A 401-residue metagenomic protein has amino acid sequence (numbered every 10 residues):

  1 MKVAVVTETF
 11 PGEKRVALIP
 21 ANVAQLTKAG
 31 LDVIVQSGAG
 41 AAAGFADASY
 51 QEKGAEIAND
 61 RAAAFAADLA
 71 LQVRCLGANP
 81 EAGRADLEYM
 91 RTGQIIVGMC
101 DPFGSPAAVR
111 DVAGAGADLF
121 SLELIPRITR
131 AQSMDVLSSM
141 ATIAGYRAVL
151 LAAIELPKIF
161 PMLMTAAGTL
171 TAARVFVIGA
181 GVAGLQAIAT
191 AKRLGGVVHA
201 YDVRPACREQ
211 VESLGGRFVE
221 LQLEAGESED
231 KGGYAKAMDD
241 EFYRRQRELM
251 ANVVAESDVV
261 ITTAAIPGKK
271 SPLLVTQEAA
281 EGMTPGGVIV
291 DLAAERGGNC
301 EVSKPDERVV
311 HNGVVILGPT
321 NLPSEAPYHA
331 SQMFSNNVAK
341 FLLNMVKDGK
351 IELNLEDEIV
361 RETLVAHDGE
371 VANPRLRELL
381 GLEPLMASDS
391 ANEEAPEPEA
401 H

Functional and structural regions predicted by a protein language model:
K2, E8, L76-R174: Glycine/serine-rich phosphate-binding loop and adjoining beta1-alpha1 elements at the start of nucleotide-handling
K2-D111, A115: An N-terminal-biased, well-structured beta-alpha scaffold segment characteristic of Rossmann-like dinucleotide-binding
V6-A42, P161-V253: Glycine-rich phosphate/diphosphate-binding loop of Rossmann-like nucleotide-binding domains
V23, D47, V109, V149 (+3 more regions): Generic hydrophobic/aromatic pocket-lining and core-packing "Φ" positions
G54-D68, L76, S228-V260, A264-Q277 (+2 more regions): A structured beta-alpha segment of the ubiquitous adenosine-cofactor-binding alpha/beta core
P102-I128, K269-L322: Rossmann-fold NAD(P)-binding glycine/threonine-rich loop
E123-A166, A294, C300-A400: Adenosine-phosphate binding glycine-rich loop
